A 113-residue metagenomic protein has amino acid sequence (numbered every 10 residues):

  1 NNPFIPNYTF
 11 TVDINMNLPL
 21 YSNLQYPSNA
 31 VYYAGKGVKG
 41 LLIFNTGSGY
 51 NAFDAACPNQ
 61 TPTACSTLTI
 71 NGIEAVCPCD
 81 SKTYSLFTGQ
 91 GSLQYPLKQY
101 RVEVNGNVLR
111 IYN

Functional and structural regions predicted by a protein language model:
N1-G72, T83-L86, K98-N113: N-terminal pre-ligand scaffold of iron-sulfur
C79-Q94: Extracellular/periplasmic metallocenter environments
